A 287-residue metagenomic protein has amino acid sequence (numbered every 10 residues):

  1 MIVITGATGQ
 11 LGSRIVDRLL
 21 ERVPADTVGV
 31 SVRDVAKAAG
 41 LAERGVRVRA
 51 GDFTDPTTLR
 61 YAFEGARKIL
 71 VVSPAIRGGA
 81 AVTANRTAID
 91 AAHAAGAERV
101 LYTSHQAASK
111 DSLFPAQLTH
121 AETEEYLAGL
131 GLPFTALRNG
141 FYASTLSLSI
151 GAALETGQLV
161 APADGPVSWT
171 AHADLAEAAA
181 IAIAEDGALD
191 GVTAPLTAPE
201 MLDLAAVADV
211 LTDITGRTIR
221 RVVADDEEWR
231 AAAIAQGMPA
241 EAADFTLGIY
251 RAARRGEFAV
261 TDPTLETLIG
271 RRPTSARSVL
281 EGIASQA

Functional and structural regions predicted by a protein language model:
M1-T27, V32-A36, T54-T57, E64 (+7 more regions): Oxidoreductase cofactor-interface core, primarily capturing Rossmann-like NAD(P)-dependent enzymes
T5, V72, G270: Residues lining the SAM
K37-R44, Y61: Short loop/helix-cap segments at secondary-structure boundaries that form the rim of catalytic
A42-D55: Rossmann-fold cofactor-recognition segment
T58, K68, T274, S278: Residue-level recognition of oxygen-bearing side chains
T215, E227-A287: A hydrophobic C-terminal alpha-helical subdomain
